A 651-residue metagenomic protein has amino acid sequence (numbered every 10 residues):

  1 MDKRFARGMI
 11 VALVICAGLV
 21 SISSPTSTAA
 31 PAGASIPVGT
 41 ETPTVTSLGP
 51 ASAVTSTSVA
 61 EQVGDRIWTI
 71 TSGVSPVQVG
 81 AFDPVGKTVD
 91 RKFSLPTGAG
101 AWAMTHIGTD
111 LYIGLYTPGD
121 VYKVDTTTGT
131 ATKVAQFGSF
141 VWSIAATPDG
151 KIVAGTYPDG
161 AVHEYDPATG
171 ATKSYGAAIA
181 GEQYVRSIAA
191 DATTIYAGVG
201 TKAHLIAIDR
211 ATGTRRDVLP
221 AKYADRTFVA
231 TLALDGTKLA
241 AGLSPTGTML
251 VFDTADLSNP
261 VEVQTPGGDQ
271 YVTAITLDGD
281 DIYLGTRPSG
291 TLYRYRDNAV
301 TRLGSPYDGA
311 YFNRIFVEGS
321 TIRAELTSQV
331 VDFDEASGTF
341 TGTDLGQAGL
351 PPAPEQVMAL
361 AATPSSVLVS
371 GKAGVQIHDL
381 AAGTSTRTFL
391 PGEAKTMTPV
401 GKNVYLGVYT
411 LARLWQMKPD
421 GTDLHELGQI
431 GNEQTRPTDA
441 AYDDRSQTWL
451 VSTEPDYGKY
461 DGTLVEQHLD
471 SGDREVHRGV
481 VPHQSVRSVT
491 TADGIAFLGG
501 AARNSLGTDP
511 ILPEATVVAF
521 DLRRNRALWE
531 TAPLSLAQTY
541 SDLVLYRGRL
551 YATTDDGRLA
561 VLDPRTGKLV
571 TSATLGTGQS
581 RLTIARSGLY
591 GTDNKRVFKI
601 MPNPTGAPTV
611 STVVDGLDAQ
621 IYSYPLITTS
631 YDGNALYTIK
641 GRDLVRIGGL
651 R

Functional and structural regions predicted by a protein language model:
M1-A30: Secretory targeting and sorting signals
T46-V77, A99-W102, E355-Q356: Beta-strand-rich domains and repeat architectures in extracellular enzymes and scaffolds, especially beta-propellers
S47-A53, F93-T97, V134-G138, G176-G181 (+10 more regions): Surface loop/turn motifs at the tips and blade-to-blade linkers of beta-strand repeat domains
Q62-G64, H106-G108, A146-D149, A190-A192 (+10 more regions): Residue-level detector of Asp-centered blade-edge/turn motifs that repeat once per structural unit in beta-propeller
G73, T117, P158, T201 (+10 more regions): Residue-level signature of beta-propeller blades and closely related beta-rich strand-turn architectures in secreted
D83-K87, V124-G129, D166-G170, D209-G213 (+10 more regions): Short loop/turn segments that connect beta-strands within beta-propeller blades
V451-D461, G499-A515: Short, conserved, GDST-rich strand-edge loop motifs in beta-rich repeat architectures
Q620-R651: Blade-level signature of beta-propeller repeat domains, shared across WD40, Kelch, NHL, RCC1 and BNR/Asp-box propellers
